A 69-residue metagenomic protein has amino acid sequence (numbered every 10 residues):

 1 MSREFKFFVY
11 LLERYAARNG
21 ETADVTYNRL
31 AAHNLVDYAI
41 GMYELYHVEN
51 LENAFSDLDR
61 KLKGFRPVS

Functional and structural regions predicted by a protein language model:
M1-F7, I40, E44-L51: Charged, low-complexity, helix/coiled-coil-prone segments
M1-V25: N-terminal acidic leader/helix
E4, R18, D37, L62 (+1 more regions): Mixed-charge, low-complexity intrinsically disordered regions
F8, T22, L35, L51-A54: Alpha-helical structural motif
R18, T22-Y46: Amphipathic, hydrophobic secondary-structure cores in small proteins
Y43-S69: Long, compositionally biased
